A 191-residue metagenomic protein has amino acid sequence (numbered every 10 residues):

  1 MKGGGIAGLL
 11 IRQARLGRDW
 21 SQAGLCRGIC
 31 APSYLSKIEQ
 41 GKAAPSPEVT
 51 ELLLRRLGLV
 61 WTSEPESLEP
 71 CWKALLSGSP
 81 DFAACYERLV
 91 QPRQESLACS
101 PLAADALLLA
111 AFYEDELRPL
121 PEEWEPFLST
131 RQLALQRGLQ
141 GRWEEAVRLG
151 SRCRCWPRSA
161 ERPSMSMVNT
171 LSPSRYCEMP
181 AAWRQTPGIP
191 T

Functional and structural regions predicted by a protein language model:
M1-G17: A short, Lys/Arg-rich alpha-helix, primarily the initiator
R18-K37: Short alpha-helical DNA-recognition segment
S46-S63: DNA major-groove recognition helix of helix-turn-helix/homeodomain DNA-binding modules
E69-K73, L102-L109, Y113, L128-Q136 (+2 more regions): "A position-specific structural signal for the A-helix of alpha-solenoid helical repeats
L89-E95, E122, S151-C153, E178-I189: Amphipathic alpha-helical segments of tetratricopeptide repeats
